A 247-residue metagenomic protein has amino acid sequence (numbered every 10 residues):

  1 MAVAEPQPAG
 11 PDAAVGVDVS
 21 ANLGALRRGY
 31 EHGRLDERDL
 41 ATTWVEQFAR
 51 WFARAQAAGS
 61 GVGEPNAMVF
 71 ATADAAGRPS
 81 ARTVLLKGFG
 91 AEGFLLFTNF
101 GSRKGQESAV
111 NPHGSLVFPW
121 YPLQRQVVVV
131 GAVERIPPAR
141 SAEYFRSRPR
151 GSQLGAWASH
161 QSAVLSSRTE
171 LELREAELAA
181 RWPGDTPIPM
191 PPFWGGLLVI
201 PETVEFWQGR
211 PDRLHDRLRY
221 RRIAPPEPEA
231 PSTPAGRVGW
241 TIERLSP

Functional and structural regions predicted by a protein language model:
M1-P247: Binding-site signature for planar aromatic cofactors or substrates
